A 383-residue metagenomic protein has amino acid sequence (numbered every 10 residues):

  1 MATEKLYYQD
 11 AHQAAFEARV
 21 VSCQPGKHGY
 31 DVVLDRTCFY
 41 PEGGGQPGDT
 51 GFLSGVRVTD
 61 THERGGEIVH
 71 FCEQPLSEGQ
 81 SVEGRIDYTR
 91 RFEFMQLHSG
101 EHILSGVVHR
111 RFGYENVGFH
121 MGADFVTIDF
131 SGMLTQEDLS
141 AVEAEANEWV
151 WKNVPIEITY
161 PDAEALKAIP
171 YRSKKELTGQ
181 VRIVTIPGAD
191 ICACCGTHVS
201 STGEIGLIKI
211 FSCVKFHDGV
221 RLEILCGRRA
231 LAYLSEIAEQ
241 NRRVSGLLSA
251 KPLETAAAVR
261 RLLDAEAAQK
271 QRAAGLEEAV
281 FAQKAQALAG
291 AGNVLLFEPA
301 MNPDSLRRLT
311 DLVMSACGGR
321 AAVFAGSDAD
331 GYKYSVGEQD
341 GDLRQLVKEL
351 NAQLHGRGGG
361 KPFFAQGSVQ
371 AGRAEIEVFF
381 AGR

Functional and structural regions predicted by a protein language model:
M1-R383: A glycine- and charged-residue-rich anion-binding loop/surface
